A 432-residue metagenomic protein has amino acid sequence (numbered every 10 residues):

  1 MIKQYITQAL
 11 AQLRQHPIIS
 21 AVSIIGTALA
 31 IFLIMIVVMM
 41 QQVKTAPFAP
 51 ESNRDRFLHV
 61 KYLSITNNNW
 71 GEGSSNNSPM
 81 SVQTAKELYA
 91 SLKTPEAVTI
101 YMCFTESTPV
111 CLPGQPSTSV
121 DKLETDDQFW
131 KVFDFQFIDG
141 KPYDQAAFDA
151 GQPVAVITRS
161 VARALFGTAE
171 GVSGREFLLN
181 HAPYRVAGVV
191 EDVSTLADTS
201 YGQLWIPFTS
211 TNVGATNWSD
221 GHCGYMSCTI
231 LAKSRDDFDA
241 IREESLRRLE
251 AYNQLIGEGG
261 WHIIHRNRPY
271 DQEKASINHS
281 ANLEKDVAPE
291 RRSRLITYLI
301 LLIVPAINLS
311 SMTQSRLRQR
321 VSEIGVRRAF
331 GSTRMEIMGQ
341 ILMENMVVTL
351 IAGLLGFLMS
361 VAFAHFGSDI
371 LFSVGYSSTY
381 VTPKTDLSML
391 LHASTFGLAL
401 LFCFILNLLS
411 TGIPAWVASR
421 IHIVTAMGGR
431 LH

Functional and structural regions predicted by a protein language model:
Y5, H392-H432: C-terminal membrane-exit region of the final transmembrane helix in multipass inner-membrane proteins
I6-I18, I307-V348, V417-L431: Intracellular coupling helices
Q15-K44, K285-S322, L350: Hydrophobic alpha-helical transmembrane segments of multi-pass inner-membrane transport and secretion
I18-L29, S322-S368, L398, F402-L406 (+1 more regions): Transmembrane alpha-helical interface segments in multi-pass membrane proteins
V37-C111, P116, C223-Y225, S377-K384: Membrane-proximal extracellular/periplasmic loop immediately following the first transmembrane helix
M102-F104, C111-P142, F148-G151: The feature marks short, hydrophobic/small-residue-biased sequence motifs that occur predominantly
D126-P142, P153-E284: Mid-to-C-terminal secondary-structure elements that act as membrane-proximal/extracytoplasmic interface segments
F357-L398: Short helix-loop junctions at transmembrane helix boundaries
